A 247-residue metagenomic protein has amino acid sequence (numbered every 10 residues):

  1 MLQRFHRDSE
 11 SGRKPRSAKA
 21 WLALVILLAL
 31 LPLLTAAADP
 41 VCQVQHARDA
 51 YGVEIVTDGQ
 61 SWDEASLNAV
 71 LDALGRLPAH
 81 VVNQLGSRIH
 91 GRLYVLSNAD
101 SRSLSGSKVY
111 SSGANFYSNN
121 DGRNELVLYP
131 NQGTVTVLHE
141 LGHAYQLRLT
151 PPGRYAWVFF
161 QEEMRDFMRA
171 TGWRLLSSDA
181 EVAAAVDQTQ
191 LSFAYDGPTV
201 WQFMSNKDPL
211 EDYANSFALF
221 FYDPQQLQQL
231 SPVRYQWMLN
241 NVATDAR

Functional and structural regions predicted by a protein language model:
M1-R16: N-terminal secretory signal peptides that target proteins for export/translocation
K19: Glycine-rich phosphate-binding loop of ATP-dependent small-molecule kinases
A23-P32: Bacterial N-terminal signal peptides
P32, A79, Y222-Q226: A generic secondary-structure boundary signal that marks alpha-helix termini
P32-P40: Bacterial Sec-dependent signal peptides at the C-terminal "C-region" and cleavage site
Q45-W62: Acidic/histidine-rich, surface-exposed loop or edge segments in extracytoplasmic proteins
S61-H90: Zn2+-dependent metallopeptidase catalytic core
G86-R247: Active-site-flanking segments in enzyme catalytic domains
